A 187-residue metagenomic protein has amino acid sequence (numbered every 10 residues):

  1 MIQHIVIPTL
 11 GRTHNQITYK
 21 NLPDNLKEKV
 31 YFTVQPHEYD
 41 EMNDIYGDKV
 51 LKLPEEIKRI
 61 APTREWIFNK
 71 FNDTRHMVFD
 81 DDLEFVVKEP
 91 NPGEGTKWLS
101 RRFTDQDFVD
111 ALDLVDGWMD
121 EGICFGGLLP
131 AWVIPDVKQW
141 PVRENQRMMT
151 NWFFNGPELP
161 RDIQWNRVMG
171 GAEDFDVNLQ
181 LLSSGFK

Functional and structural regions predicted by a protein language model:
H4-L26, E38-I45: Short, well-formed alpha-helical segments that are part of the catalytic scaffolds of diverse glycosyltransferases
L10-H14, K58, P157: Short beta->alpha connector loops
Q16-Y19, M42-D44, V87-P90, D136-V142 (+1 more regions): A short acidic (Asp/Glu
T33-F79, E84-S100: Active-site-proximal specificity loops/subdomain of glycosyltransferases
I60-E65, G171-N178: Conserved glycosyltransferase catalytic-site signature
D73, D120-C124, F186: Short, high-confidence coil segments that cap the C-terminus of an alpha-helix and link into the following beta-strand
V86-F175: Conserved catalytic core of nucleotide-sugar-dependent glycosyltransferases
Q180-K187: Catalytic donor-sugar/metal-binding loop of nucleotide-sugar-dependent glycosyltransferases
